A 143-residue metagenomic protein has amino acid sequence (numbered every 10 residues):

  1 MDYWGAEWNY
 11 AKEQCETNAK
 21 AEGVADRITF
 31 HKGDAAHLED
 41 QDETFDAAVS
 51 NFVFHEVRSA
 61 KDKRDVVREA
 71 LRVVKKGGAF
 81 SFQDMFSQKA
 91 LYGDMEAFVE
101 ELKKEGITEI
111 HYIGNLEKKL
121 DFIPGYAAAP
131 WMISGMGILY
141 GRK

Functional and structural regions predicted by a protein language model:
M1-H37: Class I SAM-dependent methyltransferase SAM/SAH-binding core
V24, V57-R58, V74-K76: Helix-to-beta-strand junctions that scaffold the AdoMet/dcAdoMet cofactor pocket in Class I SAM-dependent enzymes
H31, V49, S81: Conserved Rossmann-like nucleotide-binding pocket used by diverse enzymes that bind dinucleotide cofactors
G33-A48: A short acidic, Gly/Pro-enriched loop at the edge of an enzyme's catalytic core that lines a small-molecule cofactor
D46-K61: A short SAM/SAH-binding and catalytic strip from SAM-dependent methyltransferases
K63-K76: A short glycine-rich, Lys/Arg-flanked "PGG" loop and its adjoining helix->strand segment in the class I
S81-E101: Conserved class I S-adenosyl-L-methionine
T108-K143: Class I S-adenosyl-L-methionine
